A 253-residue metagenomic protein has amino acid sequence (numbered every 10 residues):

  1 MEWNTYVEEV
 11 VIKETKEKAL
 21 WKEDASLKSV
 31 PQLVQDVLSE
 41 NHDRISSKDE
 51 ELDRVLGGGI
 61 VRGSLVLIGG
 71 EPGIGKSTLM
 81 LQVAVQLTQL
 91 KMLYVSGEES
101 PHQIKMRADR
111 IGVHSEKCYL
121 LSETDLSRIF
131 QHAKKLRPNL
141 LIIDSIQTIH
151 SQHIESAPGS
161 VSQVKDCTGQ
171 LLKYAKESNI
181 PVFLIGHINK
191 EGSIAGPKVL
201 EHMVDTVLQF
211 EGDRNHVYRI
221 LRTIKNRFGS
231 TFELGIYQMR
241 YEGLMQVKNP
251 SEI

Functional and structural regions predicted by a protein language model:
N4-Y6, I12-V30, K135-L136, Q147 (+2 more regions): Conserved P-loop NTPase
Y6, P72-I74, E98-H102, R110-V113 (+8 more regions): Conserved nucleotide-binding/hydrolysis micro-motifs of P-loop NTPases
L20-H114, F130: The Walker A/P-loop phosphate-binding site
N41-D43, G69, S115-E123, S151-K165: Flexible beta-alpha connector loops of hexameric P-loop NTPases
Y94-S96, Y119, I142-I143, I180-H187 (+1 more regions): Structural recognition of the conserved hydrophobic beta-strand(s) that form the central parallel beta-sheet of P-loop
A108, S193-M203: Short regulatory helix/loop adjacent to the ATP-binding pocket of P-loop NTPases
A133-I143: Proline-aspartate-enriched helix->loop->beta-strand connector
S162-F183, H187, M203-R214: Substrate-engagement module of ASCE P-loop NTPases
